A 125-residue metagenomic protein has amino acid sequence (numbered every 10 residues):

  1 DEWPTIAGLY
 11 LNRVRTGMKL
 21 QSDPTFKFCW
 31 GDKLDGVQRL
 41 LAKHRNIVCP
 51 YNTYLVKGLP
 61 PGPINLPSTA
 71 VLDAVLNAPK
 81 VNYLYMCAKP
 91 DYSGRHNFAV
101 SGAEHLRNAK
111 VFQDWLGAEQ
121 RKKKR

Functional and structural regions predicted by a protein language model:
D1-R125: Bacterial extracytoplasmic/cell-wall-associated proteins, especially those involved in peptidoglycan
